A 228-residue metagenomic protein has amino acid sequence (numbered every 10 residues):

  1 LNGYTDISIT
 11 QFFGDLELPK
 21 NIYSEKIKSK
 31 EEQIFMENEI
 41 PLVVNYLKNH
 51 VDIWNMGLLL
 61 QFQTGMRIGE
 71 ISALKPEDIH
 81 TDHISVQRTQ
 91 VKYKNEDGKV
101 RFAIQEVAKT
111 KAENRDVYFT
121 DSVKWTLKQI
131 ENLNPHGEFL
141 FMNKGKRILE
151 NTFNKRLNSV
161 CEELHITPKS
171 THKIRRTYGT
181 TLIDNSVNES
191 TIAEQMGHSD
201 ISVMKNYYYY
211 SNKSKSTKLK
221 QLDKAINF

Functional and structural regions predicted by a protein language model:
L1-N2, F119: Non-catalytic DNA-binding core/recognition domains of DNA-processing enzymes
I7, Q11-I68, S72, N114: Basic, Lys/Arg- and aromatic-enriched nucleic-acid-binding interface segment
I40, F119-I166: Active-site/catalytic core of tyrosine-dependent DNA strand-transfer enzymes
A73-Q129: Conserved tyrosine-mediated DNA breakage-rejoining catalytic core shared by Y-recombinases
D78-T81, V187-Y207: Short, polar N-cap/turn motifs at the start of nucleic acid-interacting alpha helices
Q90, M196-Q221: Catalytic-site neighborhood detector that most strongly recognizes the C-terminal catalytic loop/helix of tyrosine
R147-E150, T167-S186: Short basic/aromatic active-site micro-motif
